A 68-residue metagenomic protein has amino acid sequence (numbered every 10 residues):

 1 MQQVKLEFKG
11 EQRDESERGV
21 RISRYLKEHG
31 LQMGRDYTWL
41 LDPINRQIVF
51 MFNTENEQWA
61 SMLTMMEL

Functional and structural regions predicted by a protein language model:
M1-V49: Positively charged, low-complexity terminal tracts and the immediately adjacent first secondary-structure elements
L41-L68: Short, compact, well-ordered microdomains
